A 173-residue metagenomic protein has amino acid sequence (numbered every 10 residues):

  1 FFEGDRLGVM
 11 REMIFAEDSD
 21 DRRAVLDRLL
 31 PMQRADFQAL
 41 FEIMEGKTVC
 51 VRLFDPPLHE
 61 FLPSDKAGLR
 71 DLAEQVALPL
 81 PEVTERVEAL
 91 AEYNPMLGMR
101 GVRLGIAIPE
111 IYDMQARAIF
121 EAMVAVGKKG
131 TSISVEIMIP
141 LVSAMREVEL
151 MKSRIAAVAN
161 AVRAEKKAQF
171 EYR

Functional and structural regions predicted by a protein language model:
F1-R173: Conserved alpha/beta-domain cores
